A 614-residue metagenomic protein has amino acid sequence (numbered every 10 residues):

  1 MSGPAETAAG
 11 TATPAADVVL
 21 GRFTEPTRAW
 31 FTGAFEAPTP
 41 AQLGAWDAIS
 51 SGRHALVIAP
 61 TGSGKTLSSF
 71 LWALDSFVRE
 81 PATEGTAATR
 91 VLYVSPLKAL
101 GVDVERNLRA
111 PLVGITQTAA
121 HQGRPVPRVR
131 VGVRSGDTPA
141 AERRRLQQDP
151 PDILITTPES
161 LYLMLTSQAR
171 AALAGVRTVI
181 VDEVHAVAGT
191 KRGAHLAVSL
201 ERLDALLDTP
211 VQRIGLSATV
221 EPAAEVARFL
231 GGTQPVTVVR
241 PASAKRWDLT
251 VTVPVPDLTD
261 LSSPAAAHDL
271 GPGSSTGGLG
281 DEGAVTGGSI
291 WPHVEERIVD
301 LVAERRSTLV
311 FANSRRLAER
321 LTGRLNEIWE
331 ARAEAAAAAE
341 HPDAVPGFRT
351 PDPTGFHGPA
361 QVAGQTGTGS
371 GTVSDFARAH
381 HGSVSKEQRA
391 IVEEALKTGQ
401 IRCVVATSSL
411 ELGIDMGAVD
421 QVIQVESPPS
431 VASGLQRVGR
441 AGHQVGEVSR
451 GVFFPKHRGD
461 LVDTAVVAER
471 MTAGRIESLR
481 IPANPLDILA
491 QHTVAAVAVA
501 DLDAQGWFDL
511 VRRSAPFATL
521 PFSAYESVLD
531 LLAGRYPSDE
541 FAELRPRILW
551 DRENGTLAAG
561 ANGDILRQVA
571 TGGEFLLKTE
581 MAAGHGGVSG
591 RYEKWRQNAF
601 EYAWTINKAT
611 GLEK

Functional and structural regions predicted by a protein language model:
M1-D17: Interdomain "pre-motor" coupling segment immediately N-terminal to P-loop NTPase/helicase cores
P14-V19, F23-A29, S50-L56, P60 (+3 more regions): Helicase motor core with emphasis on the C-terminal RecA-like subdomain
E36-S51: N-terminal pre-P-loop "Q-motif" helix
K65: Glycine-rich phosphate-binding P-loop
L108, L230, L566-F575: Active-site-adjacent alpha-helix of alpha/beta-hydrolase-fold enzymes
L261-S262, A561, V588-G590: Short conserved micro-motifs at the rims of enzyme active sites and ligand-binding pockets
A558-Q568: Short, amphipathic alpha-helical interaction segments positioned at domain boundaries
G572-K614: C-terminal catalytic histidine-bearing segment of alpha/beta-hydrolase fold enzymes
